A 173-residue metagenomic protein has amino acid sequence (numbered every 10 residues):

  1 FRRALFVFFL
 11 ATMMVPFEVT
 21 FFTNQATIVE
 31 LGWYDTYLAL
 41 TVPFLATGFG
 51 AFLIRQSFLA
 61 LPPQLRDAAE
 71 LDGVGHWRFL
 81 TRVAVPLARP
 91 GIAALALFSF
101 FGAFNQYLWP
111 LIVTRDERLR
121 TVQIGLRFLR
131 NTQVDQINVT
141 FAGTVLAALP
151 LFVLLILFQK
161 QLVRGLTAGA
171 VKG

Functional and structural regions predicted by a protein language model:
F1-G173: A structural signal for multi-pass alpha-helical bundles of membrane permease subunits that mediate small-molecule
